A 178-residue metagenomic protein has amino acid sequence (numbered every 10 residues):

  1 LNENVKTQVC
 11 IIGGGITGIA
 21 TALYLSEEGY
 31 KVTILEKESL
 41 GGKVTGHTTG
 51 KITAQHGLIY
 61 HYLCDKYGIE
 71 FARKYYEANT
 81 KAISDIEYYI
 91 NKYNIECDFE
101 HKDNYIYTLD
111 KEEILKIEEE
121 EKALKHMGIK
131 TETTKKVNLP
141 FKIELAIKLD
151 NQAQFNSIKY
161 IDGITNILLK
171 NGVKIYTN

Functional and structural regions predicted by a protein language model:
L1-V9, E27: Extreme N-terminal leader/targeting segments of oxidoreductases
V9-I11, V32: Conserved hydrophobic helix-helix packing surfaces used for dimerization/oligomerization
G13-T17, K37: Glycine-rich Rossmann-fold phosphate-binding loop(s) that bind the pyrophosphate of adenine dinucleotide cofactors
A22, S26-E27, I167-L169: Gly/Ala-rich phosphate-binding loop of Rossmann-like dinucleotide-binding domains, activating on the conserved
S26-H47: Glycine-rich FAD pyrophosphate-binding loop
Q55-K135: Dinucleotide-binding Rossmann-like beta1-alpha1 core, especially the glycine-rich loop that anchors the ADP
I69, E96-I106, K135-I167: Helix-loop-beta segment of a Rossmann-like dinucleotide-binding subdomain
L115, K122-M127, I147-N178: Helical element adjacent to the flavin cofactor pocket in flavoenzyme catalytic cores
